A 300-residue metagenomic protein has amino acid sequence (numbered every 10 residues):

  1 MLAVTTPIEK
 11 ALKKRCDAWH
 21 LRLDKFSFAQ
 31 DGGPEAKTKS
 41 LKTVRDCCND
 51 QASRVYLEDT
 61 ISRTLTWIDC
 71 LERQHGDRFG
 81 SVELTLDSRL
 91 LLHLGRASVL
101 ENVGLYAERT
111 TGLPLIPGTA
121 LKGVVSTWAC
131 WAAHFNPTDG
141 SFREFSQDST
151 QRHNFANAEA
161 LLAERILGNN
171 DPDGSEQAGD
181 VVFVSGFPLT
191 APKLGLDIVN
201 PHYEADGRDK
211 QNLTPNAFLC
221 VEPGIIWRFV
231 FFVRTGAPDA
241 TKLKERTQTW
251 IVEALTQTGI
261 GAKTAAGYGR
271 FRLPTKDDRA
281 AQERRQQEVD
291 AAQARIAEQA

Functional and structural regions predicted by a protein language model:
M1-A300: Small/polar/charged residue-enriched interaction surfaces, especially the RNA/DNA-contacting tracks of RNP/CRISPR
